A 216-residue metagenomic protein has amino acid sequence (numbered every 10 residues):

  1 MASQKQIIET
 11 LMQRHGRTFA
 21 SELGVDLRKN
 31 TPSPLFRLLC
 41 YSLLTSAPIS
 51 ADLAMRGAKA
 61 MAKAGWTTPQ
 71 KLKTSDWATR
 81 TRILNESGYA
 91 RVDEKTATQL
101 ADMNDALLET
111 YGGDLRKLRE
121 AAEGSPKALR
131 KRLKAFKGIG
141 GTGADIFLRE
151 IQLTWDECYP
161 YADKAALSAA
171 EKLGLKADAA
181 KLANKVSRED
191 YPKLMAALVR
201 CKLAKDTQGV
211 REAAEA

Functional and structural regions predicted by a protein language model:
M1-D26, L115, P126-A128, G141-A216: C-terminal accessory module of base-excision DNA glycosylases/AP lyases that mediates lesion recognition and DNA
L23-D26, N30, S42-L43, A47: Long, amphipathic alpha-helical "stalk/connector" segments that mediate intersubunit docking and mechanical coupling
D26-L38, A90-K95, K185-K193: Structural motif
L39-L44, L84, L100, F147-L148 (+1 more regions): Short alpha-helical scaffolding segments that buttress acidic/His motifs in well-ordered protein cores
L43-L53, A90: A short secondary-structure junction motif
A47-I49, G65-W66, L108, G174 (+1 more regions): Short alpha-helix boundary/capping elements
G57-A60: Short Gly/aromatic-enriched secondary-structure transition segments
A64-A135: Alpha-helical ds-nucleic-acid-binding substructure associated with the helix-hairpin-helix region of base-excision DNA
